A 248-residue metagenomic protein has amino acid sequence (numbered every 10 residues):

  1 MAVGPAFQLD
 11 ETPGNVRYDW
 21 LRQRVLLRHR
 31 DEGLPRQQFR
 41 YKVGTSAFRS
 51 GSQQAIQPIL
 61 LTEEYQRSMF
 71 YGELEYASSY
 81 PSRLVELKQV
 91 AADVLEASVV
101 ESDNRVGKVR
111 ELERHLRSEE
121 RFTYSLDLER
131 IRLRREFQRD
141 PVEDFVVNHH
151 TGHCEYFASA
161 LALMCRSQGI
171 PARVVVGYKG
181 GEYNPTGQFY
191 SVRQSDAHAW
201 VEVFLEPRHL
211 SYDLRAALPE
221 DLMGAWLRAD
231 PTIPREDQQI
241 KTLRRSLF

Functional and structural regions predicted by a protein language model:
A2-N148, Q168: Acidic low-complexity segments
N148-Y156: Active-site loop and adjoining helix of the penicillin-binding protein/serine DD-peptidase-beta-lactamase fold
E155-L247: Hydrophobic/aromatic-rich core segments of domains that either
